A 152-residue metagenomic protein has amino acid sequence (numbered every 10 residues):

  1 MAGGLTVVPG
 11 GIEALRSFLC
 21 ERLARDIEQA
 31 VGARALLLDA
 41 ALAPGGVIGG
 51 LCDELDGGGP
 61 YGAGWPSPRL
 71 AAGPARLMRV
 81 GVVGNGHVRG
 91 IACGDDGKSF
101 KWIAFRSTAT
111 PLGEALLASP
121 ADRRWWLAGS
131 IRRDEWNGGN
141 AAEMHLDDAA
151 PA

Functional and structural regions predicted by a protein language model:
A2-A152: Acidic, two-metal ion nucleic-acid-processing modules in DNA metabolism proteins
